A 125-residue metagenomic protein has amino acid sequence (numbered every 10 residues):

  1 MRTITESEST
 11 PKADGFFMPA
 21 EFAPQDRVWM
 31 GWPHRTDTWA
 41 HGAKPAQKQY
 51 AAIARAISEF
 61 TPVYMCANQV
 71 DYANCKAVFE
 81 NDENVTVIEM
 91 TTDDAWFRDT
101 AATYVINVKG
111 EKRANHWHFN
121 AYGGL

Functional and structural regions predicted by a protein language model:
M1-L125: The feature marks the mature, well-folded catalytic cores of soluble enzymes
